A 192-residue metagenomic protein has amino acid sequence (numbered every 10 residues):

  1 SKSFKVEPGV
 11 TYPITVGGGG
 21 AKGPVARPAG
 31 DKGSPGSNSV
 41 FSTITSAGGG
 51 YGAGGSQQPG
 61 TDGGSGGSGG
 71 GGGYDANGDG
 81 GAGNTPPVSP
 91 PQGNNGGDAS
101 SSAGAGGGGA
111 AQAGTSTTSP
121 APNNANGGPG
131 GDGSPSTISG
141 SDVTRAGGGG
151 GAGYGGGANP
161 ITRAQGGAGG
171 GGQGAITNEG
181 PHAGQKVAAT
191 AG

Functional and structural regions predicted by a protein language model:
S1-G192: Low-complexity, glycine/proline-biased repetitive segments and flexible coils/loops
